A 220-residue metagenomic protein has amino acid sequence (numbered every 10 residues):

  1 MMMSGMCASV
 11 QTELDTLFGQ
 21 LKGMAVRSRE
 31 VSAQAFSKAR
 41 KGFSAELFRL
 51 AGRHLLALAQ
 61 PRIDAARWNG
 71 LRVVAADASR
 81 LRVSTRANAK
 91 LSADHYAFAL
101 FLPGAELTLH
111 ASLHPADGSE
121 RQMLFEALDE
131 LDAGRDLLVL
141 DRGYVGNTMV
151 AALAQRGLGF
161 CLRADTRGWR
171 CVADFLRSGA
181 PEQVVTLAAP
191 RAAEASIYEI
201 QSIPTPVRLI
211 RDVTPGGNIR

Functional and structural regions predicted by a protein language model:
M1-L14, S28-R29, F36, R40-F43 (+5 more regions): Single, function-defining residue in the core of a domain
D15-Q20: Short alpha-helical "recognition helix" segments of helix-turn-helix
K22-M24: Blade-loop segments of beta-propeller domains
L56-D64: A short, well-structured juxtamembrane/interface segment
